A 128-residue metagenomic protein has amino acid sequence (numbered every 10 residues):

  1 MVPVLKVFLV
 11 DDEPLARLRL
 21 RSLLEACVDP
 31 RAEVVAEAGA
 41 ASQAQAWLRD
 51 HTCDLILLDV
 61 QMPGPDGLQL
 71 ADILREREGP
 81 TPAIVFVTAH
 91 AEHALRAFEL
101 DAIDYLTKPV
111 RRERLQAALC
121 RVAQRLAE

Functional and structural regions predicted by a protein language model:
M1-F8: Non-catalytic signal-transmission and effector/linker regions of two-component phosphorelay proteins
V2, E13-R19, C53-L55: Conserved N-terminal glycine/acidic-rich loop preference
K6, E33-V34, T81-I84: Short active-site oxyanion
V10-D11, A38, I56, T88: Conserved sequence signature across two-component system core domains
P14-A36: Two-component/phosphorelay signaling modules centered on CheY-like receiver
V35-A44: Conserved Asp/Asn-Gly motif in the active-site loop of CheY-like receiver
Q45-E128: CheY-like receiver
